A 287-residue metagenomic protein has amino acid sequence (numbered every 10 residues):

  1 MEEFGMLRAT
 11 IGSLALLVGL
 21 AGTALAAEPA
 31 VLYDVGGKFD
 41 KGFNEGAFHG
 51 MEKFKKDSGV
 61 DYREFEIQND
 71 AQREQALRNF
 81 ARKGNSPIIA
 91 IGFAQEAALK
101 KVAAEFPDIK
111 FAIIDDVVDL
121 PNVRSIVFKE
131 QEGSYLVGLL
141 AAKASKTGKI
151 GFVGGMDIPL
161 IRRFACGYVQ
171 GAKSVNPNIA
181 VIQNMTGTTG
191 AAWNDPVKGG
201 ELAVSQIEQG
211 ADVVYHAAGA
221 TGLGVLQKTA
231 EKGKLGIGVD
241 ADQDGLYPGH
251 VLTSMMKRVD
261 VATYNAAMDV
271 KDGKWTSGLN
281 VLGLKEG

Functional and structural regions predicted by a protein language model:
M1-E2, V175: Generic cytosolic/nucleocytoplasmic N-terminal low-complexity/intrinsically disordered segments
E2, A21, D57: Alpha-helical and His/Cys-centered functional microenvironments
E3-L14: Bacterial N-terminal signal peptides that target proteins for export
L20-A26: Sec/Tat signal peptide C-region and signal peptidase I cleavage site
A26-G287: A residue-level marker of the well-folded mature domains of exported/periplasmic proteins
